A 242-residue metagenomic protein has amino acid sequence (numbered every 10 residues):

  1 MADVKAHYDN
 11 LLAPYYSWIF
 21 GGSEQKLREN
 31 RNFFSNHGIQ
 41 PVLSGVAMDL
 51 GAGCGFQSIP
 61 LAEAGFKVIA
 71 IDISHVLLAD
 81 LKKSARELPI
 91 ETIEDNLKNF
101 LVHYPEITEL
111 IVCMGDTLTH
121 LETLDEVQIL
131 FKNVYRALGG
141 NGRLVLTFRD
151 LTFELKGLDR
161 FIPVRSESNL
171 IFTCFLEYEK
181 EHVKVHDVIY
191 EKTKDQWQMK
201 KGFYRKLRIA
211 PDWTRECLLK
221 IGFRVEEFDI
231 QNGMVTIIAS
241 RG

Functional and structural regions predicted by a protein language model:
M1-V42: Conserved class I S-adenosyl-L-methionine
S44-G53: Conserved class I S-adenosyl-L-methionine
G55-F100: Class I SAM-dependent methyltransferase SAM/SAH-binding core
V102-I111: A short acidic, Gly/Pro-enriched loop at the edge of an enzyme's catalytic core that lines a small-molecule cofactor
M114-D116: Residues lining the SAM
Q128-G140: A short glycine-rich, Lys/Arg-flanked "PGG" loop and its adjoining helix->strand segment in the class I
V145-W213: SAM-dependent methyltransferase
W213-G242: C-terminal lobe and adjacent flexible extensions of AdoMet/dcAdoMet transferase-like proteins
